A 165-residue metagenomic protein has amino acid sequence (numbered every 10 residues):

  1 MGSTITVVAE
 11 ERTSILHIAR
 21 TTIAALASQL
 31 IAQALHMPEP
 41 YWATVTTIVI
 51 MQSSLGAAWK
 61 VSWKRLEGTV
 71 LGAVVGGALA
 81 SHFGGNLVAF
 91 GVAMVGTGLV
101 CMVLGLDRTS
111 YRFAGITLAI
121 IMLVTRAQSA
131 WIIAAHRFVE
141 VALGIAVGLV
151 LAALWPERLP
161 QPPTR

Functional and structural regions predicted by a protein language model:
M1-R165: Alpha-helical transmembrane segments and their membrane-interface boundaries that form or gate the permeation pathway
